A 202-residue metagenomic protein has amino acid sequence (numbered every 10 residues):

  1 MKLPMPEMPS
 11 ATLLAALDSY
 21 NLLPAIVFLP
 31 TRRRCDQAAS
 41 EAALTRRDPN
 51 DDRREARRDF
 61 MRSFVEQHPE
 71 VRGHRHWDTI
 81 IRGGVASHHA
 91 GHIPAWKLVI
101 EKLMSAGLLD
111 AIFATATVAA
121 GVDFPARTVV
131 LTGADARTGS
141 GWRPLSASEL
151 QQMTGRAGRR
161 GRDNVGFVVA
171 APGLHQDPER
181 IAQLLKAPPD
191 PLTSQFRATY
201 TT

Functional and structural regions predicted by a protein language model:
M1-I26, A157-R160, L174: Gly/lys/ser-thr-rich phosphate-binding loops in alpha/beta enzymes that coordinate phosphoanhydride or phosphate groups
M5, A11-L14, F28-A111, W142-L150: Conserved C-terminal RecA-like helicase domain
A16-D18, W77, L103-M104, A119-V122 (+2 more regions): Replace "in large, NTP-powered and nucleic-acid-processing enzymes" with "in large, NTP-powered factors and other
Y20-L23, R82-G84, S105-L108, D123-P125 (+1 more regions): Short, well-ordered loop/turn elements at secondary-structure boundaries
P30, K97-L131, G155: Beta-edge loop/turn motif
R32, V118, A136, G158 (+3 more regions): Short, glycine-/Ser/Thr-/acidic-enriched flexible segments
A111, F124-K186: Conserved segment of the helicase C-terminal RecA-like domain
Q176-T202: Long, largely alpha-helical accessory region at the distal end of helicase-like NTP-driven motors
